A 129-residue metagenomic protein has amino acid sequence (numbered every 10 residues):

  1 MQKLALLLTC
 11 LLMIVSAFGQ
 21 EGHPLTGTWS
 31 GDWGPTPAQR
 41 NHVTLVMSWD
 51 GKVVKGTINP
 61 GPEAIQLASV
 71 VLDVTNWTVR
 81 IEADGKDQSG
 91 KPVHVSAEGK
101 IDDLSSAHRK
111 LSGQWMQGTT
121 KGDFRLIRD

Functional and structural regions predicted by a protein language model:
A5-S16: Bacterial N-terminal signal peptides
Q20-D129: Central antiparallel beta-sheet cores of small beta-barrel/beta-sandwich binding domains
